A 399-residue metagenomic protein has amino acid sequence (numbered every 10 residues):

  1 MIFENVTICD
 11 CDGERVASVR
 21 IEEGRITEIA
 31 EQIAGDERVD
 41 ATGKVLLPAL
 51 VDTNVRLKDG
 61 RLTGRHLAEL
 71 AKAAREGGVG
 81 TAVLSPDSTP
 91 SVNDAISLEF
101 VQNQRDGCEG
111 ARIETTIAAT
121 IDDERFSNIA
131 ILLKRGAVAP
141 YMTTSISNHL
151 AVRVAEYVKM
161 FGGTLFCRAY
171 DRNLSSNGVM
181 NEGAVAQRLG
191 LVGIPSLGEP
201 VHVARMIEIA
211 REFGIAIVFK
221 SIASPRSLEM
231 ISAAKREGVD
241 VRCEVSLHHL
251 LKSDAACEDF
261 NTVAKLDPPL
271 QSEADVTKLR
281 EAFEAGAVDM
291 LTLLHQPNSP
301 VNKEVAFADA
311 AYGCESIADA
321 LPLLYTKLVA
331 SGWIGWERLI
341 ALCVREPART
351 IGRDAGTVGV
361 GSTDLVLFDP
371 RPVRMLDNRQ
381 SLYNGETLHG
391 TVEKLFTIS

Functional and structural regions predicted by a protein language model:
M1-A34: N-terminal metal-binding scaffold of metallo-dependent hydrolase/deaminase domains
V6, A306-D309, S362-S399: C-terminal cap of metal-dependent C-N hydrolases
V6, G24, G43, N54 (+12 more regions): Divalent metal-coordination and catalytic microenvironments
A41-R105: Metal-associated gating/positioning segment near the N- to mid-region
R56-R65, G80-A95, T116-S127, M142-S147 (+2 more regions): Divalent metal-binding segments
N103-T120: A glycine-rich helix N-cap at a beta->alpha junction
S127-L291: Histidine/acidic residue-rich metal-binding segments in metalloenzymes
R188-A216, E284-A285, M290-L291, Q296-P370: His/Asp/Glu-enriched, well-ordered alpha-helical/loop segment that forms or immediately abuts the divalent-metal
